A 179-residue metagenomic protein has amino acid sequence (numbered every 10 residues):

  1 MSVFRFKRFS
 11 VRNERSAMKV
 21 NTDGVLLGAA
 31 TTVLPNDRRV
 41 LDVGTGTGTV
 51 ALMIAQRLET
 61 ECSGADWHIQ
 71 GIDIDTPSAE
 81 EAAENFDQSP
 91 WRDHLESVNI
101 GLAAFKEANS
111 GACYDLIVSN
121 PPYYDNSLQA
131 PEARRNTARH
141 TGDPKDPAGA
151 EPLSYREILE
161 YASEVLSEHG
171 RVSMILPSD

Functional and structural regions predicted by a protein language model:
M1-L34: Class I SAM-dependent transferase core
F6, N13, V20-T22, A104-E107 (+2 more regions): Generic structural "secondary-structure junction" signal
N13, V98-G101, L176: Short loop/edge segments at beta-strand edges and connector loops that shape dinucleotide/nucleotide cofactor-binding
S16, V20, A150-D179: Conserved Class I SAM-dependent methyltransferase catalytic core
G24, T76, S178-D179: Alpha-helix N-cap/helix-start capping motif
A29-A133, E157: Conserved SAM/SAH cofactor-binding pocket of Class I
P121-E157, E164: Mobile active-site "lid"/loop adjacent to the S-adenosyl-L-methionine
